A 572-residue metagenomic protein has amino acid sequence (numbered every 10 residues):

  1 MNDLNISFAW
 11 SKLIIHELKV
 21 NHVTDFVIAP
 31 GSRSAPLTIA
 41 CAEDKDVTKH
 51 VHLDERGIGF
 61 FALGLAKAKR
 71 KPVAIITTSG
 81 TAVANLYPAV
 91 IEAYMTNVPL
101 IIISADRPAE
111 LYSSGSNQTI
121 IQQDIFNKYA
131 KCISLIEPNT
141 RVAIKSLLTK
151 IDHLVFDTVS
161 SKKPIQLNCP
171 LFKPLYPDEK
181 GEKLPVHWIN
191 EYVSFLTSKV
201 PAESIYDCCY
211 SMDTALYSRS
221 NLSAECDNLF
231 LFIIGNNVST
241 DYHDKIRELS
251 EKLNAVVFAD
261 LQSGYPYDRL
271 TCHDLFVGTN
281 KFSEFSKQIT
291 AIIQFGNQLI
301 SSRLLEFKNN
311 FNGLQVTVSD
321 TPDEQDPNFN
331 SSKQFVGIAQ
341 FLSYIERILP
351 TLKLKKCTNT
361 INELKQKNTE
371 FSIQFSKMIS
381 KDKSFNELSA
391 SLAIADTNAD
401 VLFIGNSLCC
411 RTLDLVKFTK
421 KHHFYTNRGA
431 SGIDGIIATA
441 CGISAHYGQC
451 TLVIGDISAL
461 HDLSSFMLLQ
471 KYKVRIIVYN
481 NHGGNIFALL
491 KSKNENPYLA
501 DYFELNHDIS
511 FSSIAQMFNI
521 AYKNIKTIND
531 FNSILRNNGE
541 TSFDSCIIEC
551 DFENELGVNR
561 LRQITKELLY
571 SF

Functional and structural regions predicted by a protein language model:
M1-I6, K308-L408, S512, K526-F572: Phosphate/pyrophosphate-binding active-site segments
I6-N85, I91: N-terminal cofactor/phosphate-binding cores enriched in small/glycine residues, especially glycine-rich loops such as
S11-H16, N21-H22, A29-R33, L37-T38 (+1 more regions): Active-site diphosphate/adenylate-binding microenvironment
T24-V27, T48-H50, A68-R107, Q288-G296 (+2 more regions): A short, small-residue-rich loop immediately preceding and capping a beta-strand
N85, I234-V316, P327, T419-Q449 (+3 more regions): Glycine-rich, anion-gripping cofactor-binding loops and their flanking helix/strand elements in enzyme active sites
I103, E110-Q123, N127, L415-F572: Thiamine diphosphate
S104-I151, A259-L364, K491: Glycine-rich, acidic loop regions that bind phosphate or pyrophosphate groups
D124-I125, P164-C209, R536-F572: Glycine/aspartate-rich loop-and-adjacent alpha/beta segment that forms the canonical ThDP
